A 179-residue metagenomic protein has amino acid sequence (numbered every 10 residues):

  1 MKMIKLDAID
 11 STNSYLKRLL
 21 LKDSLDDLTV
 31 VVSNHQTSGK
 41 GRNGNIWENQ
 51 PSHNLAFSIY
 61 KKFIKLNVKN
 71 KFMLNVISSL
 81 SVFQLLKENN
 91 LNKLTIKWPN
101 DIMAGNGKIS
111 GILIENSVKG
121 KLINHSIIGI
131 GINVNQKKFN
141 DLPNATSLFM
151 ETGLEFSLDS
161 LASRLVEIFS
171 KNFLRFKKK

Functional and structural regions predicted by a protein language model:
M1-E88, E155-S157, L174: N-terminal lobe of the biotin/lipoate ligase/transferase fold
K5, I64-K69, M73-L94, A104-K179: Long, positively charged amphipathic alpha-helical accessory segments at protein N-termini or as interdomain linkers
T12, F57, D101, G131 (+1 more regions): Residue-level signal for inorganic ion chemistry
N13-S14, Q36-N43, T95, K108-G111 (+1 more regions): Short amphipathic alpha-helical surface micro-motifs
L21, W47-N49, I102, G120 (+1 more regions): Generic marker of residues within folded, mature protein domains
N34-Q36, I102, I132: Active-site metal-binding loops of divalent metal-dependent hydrolases
K97-P99: Short Gly/Ser/Thr- and Asp/Glu-enriched loop/turn motifs at secondary-structure junctions
